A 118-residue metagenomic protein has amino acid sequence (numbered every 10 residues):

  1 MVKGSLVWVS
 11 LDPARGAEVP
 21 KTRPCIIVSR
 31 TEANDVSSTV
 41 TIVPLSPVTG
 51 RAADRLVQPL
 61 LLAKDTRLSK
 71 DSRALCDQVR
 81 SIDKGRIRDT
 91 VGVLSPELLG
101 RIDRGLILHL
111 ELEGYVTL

Functional and structural regions predicted by a protein language model:
M1-L118: Conserved functional hotspots at enzyme active or ligand-binding sites that engage polyanionic ligands
